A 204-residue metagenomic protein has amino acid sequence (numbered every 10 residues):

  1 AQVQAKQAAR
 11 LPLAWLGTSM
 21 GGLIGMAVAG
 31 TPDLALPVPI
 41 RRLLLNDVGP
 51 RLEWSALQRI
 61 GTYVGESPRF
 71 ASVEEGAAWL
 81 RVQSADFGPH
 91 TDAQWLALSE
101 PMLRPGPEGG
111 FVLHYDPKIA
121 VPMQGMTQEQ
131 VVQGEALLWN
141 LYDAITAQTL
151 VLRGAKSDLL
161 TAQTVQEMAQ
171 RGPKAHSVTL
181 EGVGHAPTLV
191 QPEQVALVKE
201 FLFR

Functional and structural regions predicted by a protein language model:
Q2, L197-R204: C-terminal alpha-helix
Q4-W54: Conserved hydrolase catalytic core segment
N46-D86: Internal catalytic or translocation cores that form aromatic/hydrophobic pockets or channels for amphipathic metabolites
A71-G125: Conserved alpha/beta-hydrolase catalytic His-Asp/Glu region
A77, P192-K199: Short, amphipathic alpha-helical "lid/cap" segments that border enzyme active or binding sites
R104-Q170: Conserved serine/cysteine hydrolase catalytic core
Q170-G182: Catalytic histidine neighborhood in serine/cysteine hydrolases with alpha/beta-hydrolase-type architecture
V183-E193: Catalytic histidine-centered segment of alpha/beta-hydrolase-like enzymes
